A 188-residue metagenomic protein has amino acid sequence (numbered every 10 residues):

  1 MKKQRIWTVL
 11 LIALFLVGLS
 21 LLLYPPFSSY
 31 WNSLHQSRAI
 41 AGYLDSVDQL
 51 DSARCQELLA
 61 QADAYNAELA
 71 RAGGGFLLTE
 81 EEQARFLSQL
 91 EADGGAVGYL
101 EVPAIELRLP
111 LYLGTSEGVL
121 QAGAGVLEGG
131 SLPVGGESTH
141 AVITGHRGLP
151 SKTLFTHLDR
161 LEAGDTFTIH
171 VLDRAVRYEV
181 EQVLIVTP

Functional and structural regions predicted by a protein language model:
Q4-P188: Solvent-exposed, non-transmembrane regions of membrane-associated and secreted proteins
